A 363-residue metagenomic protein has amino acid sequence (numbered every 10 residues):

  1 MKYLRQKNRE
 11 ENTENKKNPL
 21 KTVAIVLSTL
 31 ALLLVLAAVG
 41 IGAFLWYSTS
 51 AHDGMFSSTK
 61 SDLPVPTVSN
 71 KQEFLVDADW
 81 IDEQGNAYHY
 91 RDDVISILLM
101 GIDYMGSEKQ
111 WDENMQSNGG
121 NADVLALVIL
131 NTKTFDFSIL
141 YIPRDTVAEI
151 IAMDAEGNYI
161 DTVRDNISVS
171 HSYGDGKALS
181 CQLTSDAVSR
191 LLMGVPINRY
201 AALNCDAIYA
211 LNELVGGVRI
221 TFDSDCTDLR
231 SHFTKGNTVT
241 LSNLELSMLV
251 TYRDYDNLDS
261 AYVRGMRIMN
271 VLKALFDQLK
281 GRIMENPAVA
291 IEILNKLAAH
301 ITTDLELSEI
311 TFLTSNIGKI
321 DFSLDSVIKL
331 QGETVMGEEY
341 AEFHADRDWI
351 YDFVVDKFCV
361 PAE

Functional and structural regions predicted by a protein language model:
K2-E14, T22, A37-E363: Non-catalytic, solvent-exposed segments at the cell envelope interface
N15-L34: N-terminal Sec-pathway targeting helices
